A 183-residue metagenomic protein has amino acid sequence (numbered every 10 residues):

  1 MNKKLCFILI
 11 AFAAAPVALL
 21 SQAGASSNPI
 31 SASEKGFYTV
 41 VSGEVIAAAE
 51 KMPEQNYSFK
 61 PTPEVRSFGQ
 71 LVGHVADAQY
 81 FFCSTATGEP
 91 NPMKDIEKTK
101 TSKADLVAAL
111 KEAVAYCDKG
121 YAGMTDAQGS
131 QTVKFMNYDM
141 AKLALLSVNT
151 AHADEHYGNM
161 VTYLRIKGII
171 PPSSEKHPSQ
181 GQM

Functional and structural regions predicted by a protein language model:
M1-L5: Positively charged n-region of N-terminal signal peptides that target proteins for export
I8-A18: Bacterial N-terminal signal peptides
L20-I30: Cleaved targeting-peptide boundary
K35-T39, G43-I46, N56-K94, K134-M183: Short, contiguous alpha-helical
F37, T101-K134, M140-Y157: Acidic/histidine-rich alpha-helical segments that form the ligand environment of transition-metal centers
E44, A48-A49, C83, A113-Y121: Well-ordered alpha-helical scaffold segments within catalytic/enzyme domains
E97-A109, P178-M183: Short, mixed-charge aromatic SLiMs
